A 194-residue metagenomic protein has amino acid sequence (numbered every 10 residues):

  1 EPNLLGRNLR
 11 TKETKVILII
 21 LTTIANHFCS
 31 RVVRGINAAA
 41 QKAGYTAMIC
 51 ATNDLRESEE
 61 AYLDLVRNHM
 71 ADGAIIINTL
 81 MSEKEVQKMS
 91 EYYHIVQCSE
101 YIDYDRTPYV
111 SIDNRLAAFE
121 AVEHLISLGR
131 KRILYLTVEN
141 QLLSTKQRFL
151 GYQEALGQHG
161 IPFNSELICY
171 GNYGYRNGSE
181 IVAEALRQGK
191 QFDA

Functional and structural regions predicted by a protein language model:
P2-L65, H69-G73, L150-Q153, N164 (+1 more regions): Amphipathic helical "hinge" segments at domain boundaries
P2-N3, R56-E60, T79-E83, Y175 (+1 more regions): Structural motif corresponding to alpha-helix initiation and N-cap regions
T14-V16, A47, I76-M81, R130-R132: Secondary-structure boundary/capping motif
L18-I20, I75, V96, L134: Conserved hydrophobic packing residues within short motifs/helices of P-loop NTPase cores of ABC-family ATPases
H27-F28, E57, K84, D105 (+1 more regions): Residues that form or flank phosphate/diphosphate-binding pockets in enzymes that use nucleotide phosphates
G35-T46, A61, R67, S90-Q97 (+1 more regions): Bacterial carbohydrate/catabolite-sensing allosteric modules
T52-D54, T79, E100-Y101, V138: Short, ordered loop/turn segments at secondary-structure junctions
G73-E85, E100-T107: Acidic, Gly/Pro-rich loop/turn segments at junctions of secondary structure
